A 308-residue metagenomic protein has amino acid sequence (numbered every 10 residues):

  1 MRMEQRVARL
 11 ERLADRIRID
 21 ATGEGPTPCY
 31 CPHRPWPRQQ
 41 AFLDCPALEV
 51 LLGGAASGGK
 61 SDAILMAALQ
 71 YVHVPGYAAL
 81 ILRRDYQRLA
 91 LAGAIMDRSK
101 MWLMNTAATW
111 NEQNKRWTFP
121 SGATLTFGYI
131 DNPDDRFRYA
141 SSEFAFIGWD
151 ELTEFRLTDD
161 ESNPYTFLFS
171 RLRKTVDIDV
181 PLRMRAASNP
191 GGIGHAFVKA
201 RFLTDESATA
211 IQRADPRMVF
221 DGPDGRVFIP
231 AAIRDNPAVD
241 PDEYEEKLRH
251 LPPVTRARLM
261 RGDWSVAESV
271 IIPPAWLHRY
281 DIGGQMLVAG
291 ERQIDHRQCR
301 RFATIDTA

Functional and structural regions predicted by a protein language model:
M1-L48: Pre-P-loop entry segment of helicase/translocase ATPase cores
V50-G53, A186: Short hydrophobic/aromatic beta-strand immediately N-terminal to the Walker A/P-loop
S61-P75: Walker A/P-loop NTP-binding motif
Y77-L89: Conserved RecA-like ASCE P-loop NTPase motor core of nucleic-acid helicases/translocases
Q87-A145: Inter-Walker segment of RecA-like/P-loop motor cores
D150-L152, T307: Walker B catalytic acidic pair
E154-N236: ASCE P-loop NTPase helicase motor core
D235-T307: ATPase catalytic-site recognition across NTP-hydrolyzing enzymes
